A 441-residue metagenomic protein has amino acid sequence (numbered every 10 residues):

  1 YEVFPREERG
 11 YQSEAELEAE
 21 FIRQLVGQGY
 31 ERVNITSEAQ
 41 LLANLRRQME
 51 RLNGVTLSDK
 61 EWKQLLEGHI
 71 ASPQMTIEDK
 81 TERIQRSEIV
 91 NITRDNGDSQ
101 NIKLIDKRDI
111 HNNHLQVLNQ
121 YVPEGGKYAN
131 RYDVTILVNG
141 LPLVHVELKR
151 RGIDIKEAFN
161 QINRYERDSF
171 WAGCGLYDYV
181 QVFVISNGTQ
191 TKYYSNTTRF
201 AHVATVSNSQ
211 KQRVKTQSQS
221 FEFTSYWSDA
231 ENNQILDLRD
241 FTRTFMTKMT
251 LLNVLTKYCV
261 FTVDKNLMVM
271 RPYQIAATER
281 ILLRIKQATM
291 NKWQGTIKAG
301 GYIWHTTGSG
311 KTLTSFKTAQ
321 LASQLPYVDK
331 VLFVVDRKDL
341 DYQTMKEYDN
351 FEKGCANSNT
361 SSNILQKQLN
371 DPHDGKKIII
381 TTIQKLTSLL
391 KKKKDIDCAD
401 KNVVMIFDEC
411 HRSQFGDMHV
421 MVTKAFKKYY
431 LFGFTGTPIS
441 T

Functional and structural regions predicted by a protein language model:
Y1-K330, D339, Q343-C355, D374 (+2 more regions): ATP-dependent helicase/translocase motor core
Y132, T318, S361-Q366, K391-K393 (+1 more regions): Short beta-alpha junctions and helix-cap segments that line functional grooves
I155-A158, S195-V206, T387-K393, C398-T441: Signature of the SF2 helicase/ATPase Hel1-core->accessory helical subdomain module
V184-S186, I379-T382, Y430-T435: Structural recognition of the conserved hydrophobic beta-strand(s) that form the central parallel beta-sheet of P-loop
S186-N187, V335, F407, T435: Short beta-strand/turn micro-motifs composed of small residues that flank or help shape donor/cofactor-binding pockets
F333, I378-T381, M405: Hydrophobic positions in the central parallel beta-sheet of the AAA+
K338, N359-Q368, I383-S388: Conserved helicase motor
N363-I379, I396-D397: Conserved motor-coupling elements within RecA-like helicase/translocase cores
